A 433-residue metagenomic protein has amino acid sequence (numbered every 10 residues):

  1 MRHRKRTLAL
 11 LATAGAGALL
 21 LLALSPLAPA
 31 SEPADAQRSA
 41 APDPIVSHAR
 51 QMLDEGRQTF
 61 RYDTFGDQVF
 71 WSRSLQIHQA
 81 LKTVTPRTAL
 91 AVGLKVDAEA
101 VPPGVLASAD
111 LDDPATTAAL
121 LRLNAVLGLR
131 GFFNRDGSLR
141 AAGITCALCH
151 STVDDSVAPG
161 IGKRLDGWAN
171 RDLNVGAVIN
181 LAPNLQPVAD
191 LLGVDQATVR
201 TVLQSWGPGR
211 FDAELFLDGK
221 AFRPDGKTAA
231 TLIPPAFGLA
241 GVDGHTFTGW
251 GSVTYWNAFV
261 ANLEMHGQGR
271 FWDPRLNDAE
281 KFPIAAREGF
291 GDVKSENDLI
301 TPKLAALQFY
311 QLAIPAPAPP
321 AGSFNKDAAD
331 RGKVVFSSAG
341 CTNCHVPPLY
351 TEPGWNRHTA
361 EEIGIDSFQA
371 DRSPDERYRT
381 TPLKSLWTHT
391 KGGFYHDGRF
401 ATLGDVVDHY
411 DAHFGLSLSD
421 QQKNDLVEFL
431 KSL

Functional and structural regions predicted by a protein language model:
R2-L433: Periplasmic c-type cytochrome electron-transfer domains
